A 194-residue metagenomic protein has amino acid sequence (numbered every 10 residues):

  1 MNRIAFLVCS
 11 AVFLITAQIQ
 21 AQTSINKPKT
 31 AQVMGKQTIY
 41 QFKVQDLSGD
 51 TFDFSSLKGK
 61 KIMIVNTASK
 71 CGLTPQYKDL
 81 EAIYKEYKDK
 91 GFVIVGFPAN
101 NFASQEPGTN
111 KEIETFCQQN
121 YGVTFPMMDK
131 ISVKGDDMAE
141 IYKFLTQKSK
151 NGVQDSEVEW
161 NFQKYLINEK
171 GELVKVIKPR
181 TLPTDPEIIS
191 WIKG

Functional and structural regions predicted by a protein language model:
M1-N26: Bacterial Sec-dependent N-terminal signal peptides
T23-S55, E140: N-terminal "domain-start" segment that seeds a small globular fold
D46, N66-K70: Amphipathic alpha-helical repeat scaffolds
K60-I62, K70, T74-P98, C117-Y121: Conserved helix-turn-beta segment immediately C-terminal to the redox Cys motif in thioredoxin-like folds
G91-G108, T124-G135: Thiol-based oxidoreductase modules, predominantly thioredoxin-like and allied folds used for disulfide exchange
K111-W160: Short, internal strand/loop/helix patches that form the active-site neighborhood or redox-interaction surface
E140-K143, Q147-G194: Thiol-/selenol-based redox modules, centered on thioredoxin-like and closely related oxidoreductase domains
